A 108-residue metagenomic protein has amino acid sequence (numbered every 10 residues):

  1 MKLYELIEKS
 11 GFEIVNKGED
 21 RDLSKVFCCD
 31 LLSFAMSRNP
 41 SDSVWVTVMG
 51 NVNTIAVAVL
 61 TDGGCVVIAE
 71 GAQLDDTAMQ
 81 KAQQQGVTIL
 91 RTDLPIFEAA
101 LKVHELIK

Functional and structural regions predicted by a protein language model:
M1-K2, K108: Absolute protein N-terminus
L3-V44: N-terminal first-folded block
L23, L32-V44, M49-K108: Feature captures the catalytic cores and cofactor-binding loops of soluble hydro-lyases/lyases that act on carboxylate
